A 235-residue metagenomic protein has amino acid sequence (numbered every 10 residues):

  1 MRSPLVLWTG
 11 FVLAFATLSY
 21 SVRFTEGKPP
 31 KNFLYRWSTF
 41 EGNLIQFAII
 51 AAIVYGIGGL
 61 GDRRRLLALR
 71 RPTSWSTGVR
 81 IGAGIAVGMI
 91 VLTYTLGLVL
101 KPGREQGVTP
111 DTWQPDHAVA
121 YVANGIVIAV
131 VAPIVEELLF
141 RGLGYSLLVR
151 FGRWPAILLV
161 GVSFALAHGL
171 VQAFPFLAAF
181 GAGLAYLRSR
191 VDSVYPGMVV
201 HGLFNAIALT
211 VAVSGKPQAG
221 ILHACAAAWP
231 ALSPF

Functional and structural regions predicted by a protein language model:
S3-G61: Alpha-helical transmembrane segments in multi-pass membrane proteins
L5, T9, F40, S76-A83 (+5 more regions): Hydrophobic alpha-helical transmembrane segments
A14-S19, Q46-I50, I85-T93, F204 (+1 more regions): Alpha-helical transmembrane segments of multipass membrane proteins
L18-Y20, I157-A167, V171-L232: Functionally important transmembrane alpha-helices
T25-T39, D62-A132, P217-F235: Juxtamembrane helix-loop-helix connectors linking adjacent transmembrane helices in multi-pass membrane enzymes
P30-I45, V119-N124, G152-V160, S193-P196: Membrane-interface starts of transmembrane alpha-helices
I45-I50, N124-I128, F176-L184: Hydrophobic core segments of transmembrane alpha-helices in multi-pass, intramembrane catalytic enzymes
W75, V135-L159, Y186-S193: Membrane-interface helix/loop boundary segments of multi-pass membrane proteins
